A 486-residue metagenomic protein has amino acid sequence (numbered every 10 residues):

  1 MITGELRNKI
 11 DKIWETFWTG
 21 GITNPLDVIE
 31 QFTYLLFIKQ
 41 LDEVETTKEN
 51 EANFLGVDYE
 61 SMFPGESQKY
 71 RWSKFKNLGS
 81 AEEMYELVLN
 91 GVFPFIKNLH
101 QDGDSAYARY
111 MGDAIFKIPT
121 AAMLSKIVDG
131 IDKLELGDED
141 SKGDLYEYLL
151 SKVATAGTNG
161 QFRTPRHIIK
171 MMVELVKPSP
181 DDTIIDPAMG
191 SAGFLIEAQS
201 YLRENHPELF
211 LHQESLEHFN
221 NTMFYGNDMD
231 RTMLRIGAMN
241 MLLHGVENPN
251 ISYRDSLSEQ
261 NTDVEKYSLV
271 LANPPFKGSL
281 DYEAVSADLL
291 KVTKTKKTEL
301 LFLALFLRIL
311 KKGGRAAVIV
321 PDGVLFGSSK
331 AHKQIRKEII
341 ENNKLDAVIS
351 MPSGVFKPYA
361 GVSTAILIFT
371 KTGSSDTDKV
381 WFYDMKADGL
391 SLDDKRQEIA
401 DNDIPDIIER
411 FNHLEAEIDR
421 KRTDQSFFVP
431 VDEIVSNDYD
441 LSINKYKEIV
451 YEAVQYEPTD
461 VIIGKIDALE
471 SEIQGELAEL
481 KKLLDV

Functional and structural regions predicted by a protein language model:
M1-P180, N250-S258, S350-G354, D376-K386 (+2 more regions): Non-catalytic, mostly N-terminal accessory regions of nucleic-acid modification and defense proteins
D11, S125, E217, E247-I251 (+4 more regions): Short acidic (Asp/Glu) and glycine-rich catalytic loops that position anionic groups and cofactors
T23, D281-K297, G323-A331, P352-Y359 (+2 more regions): Short, contiguous acidic/charged loop-to-helix segments that flank catalytic cores in large enzymes
V28, F32, M229-I236, I251 (+1 more regions): Conserved Class I SAM-dependent methyltransferase catalytic core
D42, S191, R231-T232, S258 (+5 more regions): Conserved nucleotide-binding/hydrolysis micro-motifs of P-loop NTPases
E135, A188, G226-D230, L269 (+7 more regions): Hydrophobic alpha-helical scaffolding
T158-A272, K277-S279, D288, K296 (+4 more regions): Conserved S-adenosyl-L-methionine
K344-L345, K357-I407: C-terminal, active-site-flanking charged/polar segments
